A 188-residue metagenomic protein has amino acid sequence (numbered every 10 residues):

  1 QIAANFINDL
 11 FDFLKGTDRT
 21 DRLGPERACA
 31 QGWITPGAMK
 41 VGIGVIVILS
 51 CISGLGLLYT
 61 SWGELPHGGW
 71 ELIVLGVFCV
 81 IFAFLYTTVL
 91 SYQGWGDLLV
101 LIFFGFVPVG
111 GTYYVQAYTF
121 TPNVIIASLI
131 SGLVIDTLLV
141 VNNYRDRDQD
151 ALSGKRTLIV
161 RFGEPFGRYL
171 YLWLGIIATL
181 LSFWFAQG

Functional and structural regions predicted by a protein language model:
Q1-L10, E71-F84, T121-V141: Membrane-embedded alpha-helical segments that form the functional core of polytopic membrane enzymes, especially those
Q1-L23, T137-I159: Acidic (Asp/Glu-rich) catalytic motifs at the cytosolic membrane interface
A3, I7, S53-G56, G111-V115 (+1 more regions): Alpha-helical membrane-inserting segments
K15, T60-G63, V89, D148 (+2 more regions): Juxtamembrane transmembrane-helix termini
T20-S61, K155-G188: Multi-pass membrane catalytic core of lipid/isoprenoid biosynthesis enzymes
P25-T119: Intramembrane alpha-helical segments
V100-R147, S153, P165-F166: Functional transmembrane core segments of multi-pass inner-membrane proteins
